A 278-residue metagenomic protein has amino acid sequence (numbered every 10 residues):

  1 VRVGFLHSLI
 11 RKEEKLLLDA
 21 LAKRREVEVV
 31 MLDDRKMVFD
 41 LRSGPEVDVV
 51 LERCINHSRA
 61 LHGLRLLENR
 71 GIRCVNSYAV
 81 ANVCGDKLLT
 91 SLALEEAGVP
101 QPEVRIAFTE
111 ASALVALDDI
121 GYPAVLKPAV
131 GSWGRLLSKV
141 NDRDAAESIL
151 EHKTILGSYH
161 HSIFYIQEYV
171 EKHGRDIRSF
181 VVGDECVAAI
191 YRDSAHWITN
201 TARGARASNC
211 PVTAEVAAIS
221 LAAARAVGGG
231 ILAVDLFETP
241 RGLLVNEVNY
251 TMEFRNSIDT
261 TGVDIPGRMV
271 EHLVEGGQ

Functional and structural regions predicted by a protein language model:
V1-V3, H7, E68-G71, A81-Y165 (+3 more regions): Active-site nucleotide/adenylate-binding loops and adjacent lid/helix of ATP-dependent enzymes
V1-V80, C84, L89, V274: ATP-binding N-terminal substructure of ATP-dependent carboxylate-amine bond-forming enzymes
E28-V29, R73-C74, Q101, A124 (+1 more regions): Hydrophobic beta-strand scaffold residues
I55-H57, V130-G131, T251: Short glycine-rich anion-binding loops that position phosphate/pyrophosphate groups of nucleotides and phosphorylated
A124, Y165, V187-A188, L232 (+1 more regions): Protein kinase-like catalytic core scaffold
S138-V227: Phosphate-binding site of ATP-dependent enzymes
Q167-E168, G229-P240: A short glycine-rich, hydrophobically flanked beta-strand micro-motif that places a catalytic Asp/Glu for divalent metal
R225, E238-Q278: C-terminal active-site "lid" helix and adjoining low-complexity regulatory extension at the edge of ATP-using catalytic
